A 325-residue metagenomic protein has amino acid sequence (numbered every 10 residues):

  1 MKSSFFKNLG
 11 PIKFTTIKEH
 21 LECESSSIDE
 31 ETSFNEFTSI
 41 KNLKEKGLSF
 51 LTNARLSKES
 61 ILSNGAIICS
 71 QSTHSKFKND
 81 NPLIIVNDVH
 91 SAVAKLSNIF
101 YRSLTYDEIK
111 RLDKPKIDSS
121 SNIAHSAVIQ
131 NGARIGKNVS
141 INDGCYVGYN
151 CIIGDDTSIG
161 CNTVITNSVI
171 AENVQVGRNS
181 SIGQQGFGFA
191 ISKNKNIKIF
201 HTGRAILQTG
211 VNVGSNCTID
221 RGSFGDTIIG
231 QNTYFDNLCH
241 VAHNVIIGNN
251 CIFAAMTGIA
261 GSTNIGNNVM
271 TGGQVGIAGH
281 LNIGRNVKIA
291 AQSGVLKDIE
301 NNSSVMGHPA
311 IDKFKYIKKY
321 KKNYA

Functional and structural regions predicted by a protein language model:
M1-P115, S119, N173, N179-S180 (+4 more regions): Terminal amphipathic alpha-helical/low-complexity segments used for targeting or macromolecular assembly
F50, R111, K116-D312: Structural signal for interior beta-strand "rungs" in well-ordered beta-sheet cores of soluble enzyme domains
